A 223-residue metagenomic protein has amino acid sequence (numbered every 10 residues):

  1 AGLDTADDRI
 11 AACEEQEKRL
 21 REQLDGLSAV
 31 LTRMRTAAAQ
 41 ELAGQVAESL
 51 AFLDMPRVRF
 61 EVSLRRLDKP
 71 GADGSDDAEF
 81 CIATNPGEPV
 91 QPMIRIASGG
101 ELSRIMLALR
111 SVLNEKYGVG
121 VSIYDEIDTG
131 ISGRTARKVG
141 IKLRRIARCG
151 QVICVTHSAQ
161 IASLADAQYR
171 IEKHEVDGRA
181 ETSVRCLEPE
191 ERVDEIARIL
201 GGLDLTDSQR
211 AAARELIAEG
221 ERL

Functional and structural regions predicted by a protein language model:
A1-L53, R57: Extended, charged alpha-helical coiled-coil/arm scaffolds that mediate oligomerization and mechanical coupling in large
T36, Y117, T129-R137: Conserved D-loop-proximal element of ABC-family nucleotide-binding domains
A51-D76: Long, charged, glycine-rich C-terminal linkers/tails
T84-G87, G100-S122, I146: GG-anchored amphipathic helix commonly corresponding to the ABC/SMC/Rad50 NBD signature/C-loop
V90-A97: Short pre-catalytic strand/loop immediately N-terminal to key active-site residues, enriched for Gly-Thr
D125-E126: Walker B catalytic acidic pair
R134-L223: C-terminal lobe/lid and adjacent interdomain/linker elements of RecA-like ASCE P-loop ATPase modules
